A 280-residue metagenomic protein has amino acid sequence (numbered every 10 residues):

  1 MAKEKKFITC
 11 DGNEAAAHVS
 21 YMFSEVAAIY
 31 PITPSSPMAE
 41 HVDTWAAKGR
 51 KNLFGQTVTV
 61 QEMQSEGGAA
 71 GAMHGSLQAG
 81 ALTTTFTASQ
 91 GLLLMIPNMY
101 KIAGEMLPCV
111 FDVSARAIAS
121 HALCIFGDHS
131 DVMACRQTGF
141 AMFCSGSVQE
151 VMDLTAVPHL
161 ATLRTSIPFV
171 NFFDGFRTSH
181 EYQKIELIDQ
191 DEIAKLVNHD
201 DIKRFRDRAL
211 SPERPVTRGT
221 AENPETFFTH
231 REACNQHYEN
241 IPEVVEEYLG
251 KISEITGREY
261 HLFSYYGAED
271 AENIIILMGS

Functional and structural regions predicted by a protein language model:
M1-A134, G139, A156, G175-F176: Thiamine diphosphate
K6, C10, A28, M63 (+6 more regions): Hydrophobic alpha-helical scaffolding
P31, F173, L277-G279: Active-site proximal loops enriched in glycine and acidic residues that flank catalytic Cys/His/Asp and coordinate
F54-V58, F169-Y265: Conformationally flexible catalytic loops at phosphate/diphosphate-handling active centers
P108-C109, P168, G279: Short, proline-centered helix/strand-breaking motifs
I125-G175, L187, H199: Conserved thiamine diphosphate
L262-S280: Redox- and metal-dependent alpha/beta enzyme cores, enriched for Fe-S-associated oxidoreductases and cofactor-handling
